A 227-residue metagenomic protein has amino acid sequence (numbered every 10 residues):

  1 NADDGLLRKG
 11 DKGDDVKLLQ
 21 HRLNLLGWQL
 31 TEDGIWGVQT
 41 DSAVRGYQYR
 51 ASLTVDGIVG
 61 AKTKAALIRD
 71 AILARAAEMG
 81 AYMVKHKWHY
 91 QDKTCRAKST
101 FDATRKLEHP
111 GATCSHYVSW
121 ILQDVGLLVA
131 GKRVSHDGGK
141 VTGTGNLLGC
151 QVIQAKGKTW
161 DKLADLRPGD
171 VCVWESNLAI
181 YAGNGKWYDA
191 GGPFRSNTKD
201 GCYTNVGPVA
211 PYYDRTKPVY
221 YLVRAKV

Functional and structural regions predicted by a protein language model:
N1-G34: Acidic, Ser/Thr/Pro/Gly-enriched interdomain connector segments
A2-D4, K9, A65-R133, E175 (+1 more regions): N-terminal capping segments
V44-Y47: Conserved hydrophobic/aromatic packing and binding residues within compact polymer-binding modules
A51-T54: Short loop/beta submotifs within extracellular cysteine-rich repeat domains
R75-H86, L127, K132-K162, E175-V227: Aromatic- and glycine-rich peptidoglycan recognition patches
L163-R167: Short, well-ordered loop/turn sites that connect or cap secondary structure elements
G169-D170, N177: Structural motif
